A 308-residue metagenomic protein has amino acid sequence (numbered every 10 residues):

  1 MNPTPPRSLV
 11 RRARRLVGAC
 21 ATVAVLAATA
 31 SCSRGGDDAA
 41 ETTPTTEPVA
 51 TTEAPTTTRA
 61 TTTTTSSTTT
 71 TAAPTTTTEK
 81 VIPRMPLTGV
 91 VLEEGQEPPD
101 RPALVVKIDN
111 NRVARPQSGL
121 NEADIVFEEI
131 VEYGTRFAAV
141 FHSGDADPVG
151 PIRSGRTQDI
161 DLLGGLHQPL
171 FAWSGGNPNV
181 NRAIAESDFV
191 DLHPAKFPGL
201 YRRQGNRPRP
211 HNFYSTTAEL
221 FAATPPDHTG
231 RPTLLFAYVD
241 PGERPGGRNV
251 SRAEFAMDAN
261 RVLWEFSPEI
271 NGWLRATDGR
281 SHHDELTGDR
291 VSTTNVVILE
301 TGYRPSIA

Functional and structural regions predicted by a protein language model:
M1, T43, A50, T69 (+3 more regions): Residue-level detector of alpha-helical hydrophobic segments embedded in or interacting with membranes
M1, V25, T64-S66, V297-I298: Generic low-polarity alpha-helical segments
M1-A30: Sec-dependent bacterial lipoprotein signal peptides
P3, D38-T42, R290, V296: Short linear motifs in intrinsically disordered/low-complexity regions
L9, A30-S31, T46, T71: Hydrophobic multi-pass inner-membrane translocation pores used for secretion and envelope-lipid/glycan export
C32-G36: Bacterial signal peptide processing site
E41-K80: Extracellular mucin-like PTS domains
T77-F127, E132-A308: A surface/extracellular/periplasmic glyco- and lipid-processing/surface-interacting theme
